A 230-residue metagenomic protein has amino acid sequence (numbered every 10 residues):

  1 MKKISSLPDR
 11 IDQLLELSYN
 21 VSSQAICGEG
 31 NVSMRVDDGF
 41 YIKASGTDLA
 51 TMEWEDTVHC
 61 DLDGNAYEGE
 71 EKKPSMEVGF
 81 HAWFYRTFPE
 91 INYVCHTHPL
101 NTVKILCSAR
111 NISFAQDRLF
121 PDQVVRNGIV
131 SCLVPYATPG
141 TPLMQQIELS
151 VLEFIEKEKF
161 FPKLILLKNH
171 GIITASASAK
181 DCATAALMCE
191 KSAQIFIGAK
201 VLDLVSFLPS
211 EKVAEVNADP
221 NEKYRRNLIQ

Functional and structural regions predicted by a protein language model:
M1-Q230: Glycine-rich flexible loops
